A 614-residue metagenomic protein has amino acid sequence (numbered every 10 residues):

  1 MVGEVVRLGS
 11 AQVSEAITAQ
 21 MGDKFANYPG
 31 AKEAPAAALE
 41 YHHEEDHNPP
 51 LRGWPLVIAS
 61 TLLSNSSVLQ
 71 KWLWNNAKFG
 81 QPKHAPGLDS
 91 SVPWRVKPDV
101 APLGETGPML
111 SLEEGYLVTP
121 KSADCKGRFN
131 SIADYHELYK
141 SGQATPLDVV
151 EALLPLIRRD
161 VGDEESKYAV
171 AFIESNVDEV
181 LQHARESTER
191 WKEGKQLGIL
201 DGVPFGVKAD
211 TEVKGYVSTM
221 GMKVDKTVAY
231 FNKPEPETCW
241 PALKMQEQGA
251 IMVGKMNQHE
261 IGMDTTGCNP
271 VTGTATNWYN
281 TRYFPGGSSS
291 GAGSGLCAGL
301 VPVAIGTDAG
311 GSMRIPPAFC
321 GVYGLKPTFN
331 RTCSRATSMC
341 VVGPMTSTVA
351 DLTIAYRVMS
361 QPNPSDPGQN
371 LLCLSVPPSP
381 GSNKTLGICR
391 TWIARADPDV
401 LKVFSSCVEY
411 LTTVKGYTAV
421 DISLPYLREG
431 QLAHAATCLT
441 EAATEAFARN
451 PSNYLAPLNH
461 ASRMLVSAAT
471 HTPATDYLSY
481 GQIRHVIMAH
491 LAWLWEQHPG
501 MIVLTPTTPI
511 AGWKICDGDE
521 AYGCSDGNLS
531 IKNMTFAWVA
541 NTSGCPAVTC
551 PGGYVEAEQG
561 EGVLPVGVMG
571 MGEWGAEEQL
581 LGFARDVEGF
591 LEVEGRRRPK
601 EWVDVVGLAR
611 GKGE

Functional and structural regions predicted by a protein language model:
V2-F25, C297-A394, S405-V414, T472 (+4 more regions): Structural helix-boundary/capping segments
V2-Q182, E189, T413-G416, R596-E614: An N-terminal boundary/leader segment
E113-T119, A123, D201-V228, G381-G387 (+4 more regions): Short helix-loop capping/hinge segments that flank enzyme active sites or metal/cofactor-binding pockets
Q143-E151, R185, P398-S423, A446-A456 (+1 more regions): Acyltransferase
D163, I199-V342, C389-T391, T505-D526 (+2 more regions): Short glycine/serine-rich loop/turn segments
V177-R185, G249-A250, H259: Long amphipathic alpha-helix in the N-terminal Rossmann-like dinucleotide-binding domain of NAD(P)-dependent
K244, G293-G295, A355, W538-N541: Hydrophobic/aromatic ligand-binding patch that stacks against planar heteroaromatic rings of cofactors or nucleotides
A474, H498-W538, T542: An extended, acidic, His-containing surface patch that forms the Zn2+-binding/catalytic region of metallohydrolases
